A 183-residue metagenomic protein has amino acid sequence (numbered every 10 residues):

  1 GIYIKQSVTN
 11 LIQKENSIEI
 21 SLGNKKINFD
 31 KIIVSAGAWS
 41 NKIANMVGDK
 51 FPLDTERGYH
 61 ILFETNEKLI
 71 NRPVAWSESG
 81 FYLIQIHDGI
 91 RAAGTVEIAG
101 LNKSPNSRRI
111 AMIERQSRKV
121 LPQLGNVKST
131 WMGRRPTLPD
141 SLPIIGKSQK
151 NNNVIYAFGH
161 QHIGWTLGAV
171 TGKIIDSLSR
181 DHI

Functional and structural regions predicted by a protein language model:
I4, I33, I155-A157: Hydrophobic/aromatic beta-strand patches that form the interior of the parallel beta-sheet core in alpha/beta enzyme
I4-I18: A conserved short coil-to-beta-strand element within the FAD-binding core of flavoproteins
I4-S7, L22, K128-W131: Short loop/edge segments at beta-strand edges and connector loops that shape dinucleotide/nucleotide cofactor-binding
L11, I61-F63, A157: Short beta-strand element of the conserved SAM-dependent methyltransferase core
S17, I27, K31-N152: Active-site substrate-recognition segment that forms the wall of the catalytic cavity or substrate channel
I20-L22, G159: Short beta-strand segments that buttress and anchor functional surface loops
L142-I183: C-terminal lid/capping helical subdomain adjacent to the catalytic/cofactor pocket in oxidative enzymes
